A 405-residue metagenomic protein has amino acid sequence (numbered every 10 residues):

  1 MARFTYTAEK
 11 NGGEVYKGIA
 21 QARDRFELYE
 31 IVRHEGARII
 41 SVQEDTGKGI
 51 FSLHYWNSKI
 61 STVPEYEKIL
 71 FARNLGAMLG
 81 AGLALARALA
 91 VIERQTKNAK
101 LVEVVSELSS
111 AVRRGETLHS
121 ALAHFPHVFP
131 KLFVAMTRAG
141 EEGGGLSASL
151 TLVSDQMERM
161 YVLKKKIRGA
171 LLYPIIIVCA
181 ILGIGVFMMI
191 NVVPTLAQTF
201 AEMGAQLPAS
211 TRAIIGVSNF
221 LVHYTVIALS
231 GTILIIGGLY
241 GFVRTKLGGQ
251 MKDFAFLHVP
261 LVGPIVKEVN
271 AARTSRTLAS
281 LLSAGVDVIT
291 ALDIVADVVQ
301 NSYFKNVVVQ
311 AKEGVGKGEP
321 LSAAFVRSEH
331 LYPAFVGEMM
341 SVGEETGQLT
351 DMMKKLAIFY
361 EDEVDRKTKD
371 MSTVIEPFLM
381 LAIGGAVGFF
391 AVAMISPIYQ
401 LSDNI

Functional and structural regions predicted by a protein language model:
M1-I176, D253, L257-L379: Catalytic metal-binding core of the metallo-beta-lactamase
S52, H223, T245-K246, N301: Polar helix-capping/helix-linker motif
M78-A81, R94, A111, A139 (+8 more regions): Alpha-helical transmembrane segments
N98, H223-A228, G248-G249: Membrane-interface starts of transmembrane alpha-helices
V162-F242, D362-I405: Bilayer-spanning, highly hydrophobic alpha-helical transmembrane segments
A201-A209, K246-P264: Membrane interface segments of multi-pass transport proteins and intramembrane proteases
I227-L247, S283-V298: Alpha-helical membrane-embedding segments and immediately adjacent membrane-interface amphipathic helices
